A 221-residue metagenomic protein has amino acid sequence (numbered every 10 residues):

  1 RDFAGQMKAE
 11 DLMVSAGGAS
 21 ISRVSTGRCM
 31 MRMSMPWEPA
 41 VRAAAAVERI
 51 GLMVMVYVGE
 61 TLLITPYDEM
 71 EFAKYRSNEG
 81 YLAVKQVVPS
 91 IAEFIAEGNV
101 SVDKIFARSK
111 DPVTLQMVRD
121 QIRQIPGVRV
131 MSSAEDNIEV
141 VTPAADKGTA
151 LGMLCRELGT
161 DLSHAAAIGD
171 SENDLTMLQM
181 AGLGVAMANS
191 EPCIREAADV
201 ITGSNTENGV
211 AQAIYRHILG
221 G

Functional and structural regions predicted by a protein language model:
R1-D2, V24-S25, T65-P66, M117 (+3 more regions): Short glycine-/acidic-enriched loop or helix-start segments at secondary-structure transitions that form or flank
R1-K74: Active-site phosphate-binding/coordination module
M7-A9, A16-G17, S25, I125-P126 (+2 more regions): Short, structured coil segments at secondary-structure junctions
E10-A16, K74, V130-M131, G184-A188 (+1 more regions): Short hydrophobic/aromatic-enriched beta-strand-loop microsegments
S25-R28, N99-S101, S132-A134, Q179 (+1 more regions): Short glycine-enriched loop/turn motifs at secondary-structure junctions
A46, I50-M53, Y57-I168: Conserved acidic, metal-coordinating active-site core of Asp-based, Mg2+-dependent phosphoryl-transfer enzymes
E139-G221: Mg2+-dependent phosphoryl-transfer enzymes with acidic/Ser/Thr/Gly-rich catalytic loops
